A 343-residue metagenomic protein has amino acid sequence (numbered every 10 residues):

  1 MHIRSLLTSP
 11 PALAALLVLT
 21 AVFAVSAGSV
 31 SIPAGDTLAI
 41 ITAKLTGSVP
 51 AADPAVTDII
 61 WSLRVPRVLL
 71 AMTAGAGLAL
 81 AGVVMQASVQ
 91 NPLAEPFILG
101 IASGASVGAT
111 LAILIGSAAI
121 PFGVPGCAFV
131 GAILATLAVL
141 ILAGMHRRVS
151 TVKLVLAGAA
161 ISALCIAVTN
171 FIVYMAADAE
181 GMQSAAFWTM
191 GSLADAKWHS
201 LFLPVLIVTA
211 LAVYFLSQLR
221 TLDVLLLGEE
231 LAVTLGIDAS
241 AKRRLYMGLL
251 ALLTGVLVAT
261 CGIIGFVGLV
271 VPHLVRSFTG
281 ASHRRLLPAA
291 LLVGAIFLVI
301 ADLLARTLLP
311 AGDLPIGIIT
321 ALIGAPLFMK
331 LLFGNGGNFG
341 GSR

Functional and structural regions predicted by a protein language model:
M1-R343: Alpha-helical transmembrane segments in inner-membrane proteins
